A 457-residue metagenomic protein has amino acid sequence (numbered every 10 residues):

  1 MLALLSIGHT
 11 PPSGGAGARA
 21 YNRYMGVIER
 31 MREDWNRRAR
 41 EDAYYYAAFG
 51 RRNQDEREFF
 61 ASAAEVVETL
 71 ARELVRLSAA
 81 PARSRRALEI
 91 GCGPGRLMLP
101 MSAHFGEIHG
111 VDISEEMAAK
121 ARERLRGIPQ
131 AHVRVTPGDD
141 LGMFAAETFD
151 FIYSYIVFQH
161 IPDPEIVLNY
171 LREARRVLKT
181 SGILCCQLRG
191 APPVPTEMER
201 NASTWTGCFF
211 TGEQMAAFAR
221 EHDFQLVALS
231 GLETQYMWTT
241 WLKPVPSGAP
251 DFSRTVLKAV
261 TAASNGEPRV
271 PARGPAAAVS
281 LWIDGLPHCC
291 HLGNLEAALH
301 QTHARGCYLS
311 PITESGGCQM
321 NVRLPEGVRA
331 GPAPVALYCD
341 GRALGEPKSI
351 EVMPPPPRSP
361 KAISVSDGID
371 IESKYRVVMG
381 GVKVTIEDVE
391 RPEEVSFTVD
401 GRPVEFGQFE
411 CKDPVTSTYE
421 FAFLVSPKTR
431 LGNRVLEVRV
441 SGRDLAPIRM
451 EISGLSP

Functional and structural regions predicted by a protein language model:
A20-L88, P94-M101, H109-L141, P164 (+1 more regions): Class I (Rossmann-like) S-adenosyl-L-methionine-dependent methyltransferase catalytic domain, capturing the SAM-binding
G142-I152: A short acidic, Gly/Pro-enriched loop at the edge of an enzyme's catalytic core that lines a small-molecule cofactor
F151-E165: A short SAM/SAH-binding and catalytic strip from SAM-dependent methyltransferases
L168-T180: A short glycine-rich, Lys/Arg-flanked "PGG" loop and its adjoining helix->strand segment in the class I
A249-P271, P355-Y375: Short, compositionally biased P/S/T/A/G/V-rich stretches that sit at domain boundaries
E267-E346, S373-R449: Immunoglobulin-like IPT/TIG beta-sandwich domains and homologous Ig-like subdomains
M353-R358, G454-P457: Extracellular interdomain linker/stem segments of modular secreted and single-pass surface proteins
